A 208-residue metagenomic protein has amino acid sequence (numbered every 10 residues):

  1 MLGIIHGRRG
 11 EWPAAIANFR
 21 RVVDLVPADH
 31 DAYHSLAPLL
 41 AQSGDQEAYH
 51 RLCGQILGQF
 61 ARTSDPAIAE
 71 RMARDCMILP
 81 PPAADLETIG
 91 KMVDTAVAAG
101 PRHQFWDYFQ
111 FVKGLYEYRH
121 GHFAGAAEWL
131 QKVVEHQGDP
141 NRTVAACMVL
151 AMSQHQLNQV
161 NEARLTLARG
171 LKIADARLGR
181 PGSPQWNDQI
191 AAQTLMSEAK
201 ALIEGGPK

Functional and structural regions predicted by a protein language model:
M1, S35, R71, D75 (+6 more regions): "A position-specific structural signal for the A-helix of alpha-solenoid helical repeats
P27, A61-S64, P101-Q104, G138-N141: Short coil turns that delineate tetratricopeptide repeat
H30, A37-A61, A151-L178: TPR/TPR-like (Sel1-like) alpha-helical repeat modules
A32, P66-I68, F109, A146: TPR alpha-solenoid repeat register
